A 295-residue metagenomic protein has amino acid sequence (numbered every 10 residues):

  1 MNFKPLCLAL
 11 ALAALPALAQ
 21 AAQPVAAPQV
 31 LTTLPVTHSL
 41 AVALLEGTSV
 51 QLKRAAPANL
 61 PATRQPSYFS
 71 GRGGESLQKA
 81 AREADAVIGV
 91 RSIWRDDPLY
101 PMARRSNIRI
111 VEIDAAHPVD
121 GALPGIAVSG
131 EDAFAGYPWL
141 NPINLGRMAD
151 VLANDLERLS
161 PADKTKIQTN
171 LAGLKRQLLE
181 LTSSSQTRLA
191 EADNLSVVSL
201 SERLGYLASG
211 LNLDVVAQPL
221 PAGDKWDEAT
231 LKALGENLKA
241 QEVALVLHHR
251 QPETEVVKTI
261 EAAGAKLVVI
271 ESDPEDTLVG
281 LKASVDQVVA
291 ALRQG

Functional and structural regions predicted by a protein language model:
M1-P5: Positively charged n-region of N-terminal signal peptides that target proteins for export
C7-A17: Bacterial N-terminal signal peptides
A21-G295: Extracytoplasmic metal-acquisition and chelation regions
